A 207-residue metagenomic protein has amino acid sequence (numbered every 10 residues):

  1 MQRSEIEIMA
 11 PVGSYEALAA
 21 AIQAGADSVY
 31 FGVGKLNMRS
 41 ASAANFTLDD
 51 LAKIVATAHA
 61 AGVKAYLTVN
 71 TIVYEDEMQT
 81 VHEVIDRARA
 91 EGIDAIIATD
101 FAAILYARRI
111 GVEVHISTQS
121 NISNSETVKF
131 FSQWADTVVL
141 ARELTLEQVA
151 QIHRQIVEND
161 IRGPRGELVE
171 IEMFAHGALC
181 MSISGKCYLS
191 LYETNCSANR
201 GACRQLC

Functional and structural regions predicted by a protein language model:
Q2-I122, E126-T127, E147-V149, R154-C207: Active-site pocket-lining/capping segments in soluble small-molecule metabolic enzymes
A135: A conserved catalytic-loop motif detector
V138-V139: Acidic, glycine-enriched active-site microenvironments
